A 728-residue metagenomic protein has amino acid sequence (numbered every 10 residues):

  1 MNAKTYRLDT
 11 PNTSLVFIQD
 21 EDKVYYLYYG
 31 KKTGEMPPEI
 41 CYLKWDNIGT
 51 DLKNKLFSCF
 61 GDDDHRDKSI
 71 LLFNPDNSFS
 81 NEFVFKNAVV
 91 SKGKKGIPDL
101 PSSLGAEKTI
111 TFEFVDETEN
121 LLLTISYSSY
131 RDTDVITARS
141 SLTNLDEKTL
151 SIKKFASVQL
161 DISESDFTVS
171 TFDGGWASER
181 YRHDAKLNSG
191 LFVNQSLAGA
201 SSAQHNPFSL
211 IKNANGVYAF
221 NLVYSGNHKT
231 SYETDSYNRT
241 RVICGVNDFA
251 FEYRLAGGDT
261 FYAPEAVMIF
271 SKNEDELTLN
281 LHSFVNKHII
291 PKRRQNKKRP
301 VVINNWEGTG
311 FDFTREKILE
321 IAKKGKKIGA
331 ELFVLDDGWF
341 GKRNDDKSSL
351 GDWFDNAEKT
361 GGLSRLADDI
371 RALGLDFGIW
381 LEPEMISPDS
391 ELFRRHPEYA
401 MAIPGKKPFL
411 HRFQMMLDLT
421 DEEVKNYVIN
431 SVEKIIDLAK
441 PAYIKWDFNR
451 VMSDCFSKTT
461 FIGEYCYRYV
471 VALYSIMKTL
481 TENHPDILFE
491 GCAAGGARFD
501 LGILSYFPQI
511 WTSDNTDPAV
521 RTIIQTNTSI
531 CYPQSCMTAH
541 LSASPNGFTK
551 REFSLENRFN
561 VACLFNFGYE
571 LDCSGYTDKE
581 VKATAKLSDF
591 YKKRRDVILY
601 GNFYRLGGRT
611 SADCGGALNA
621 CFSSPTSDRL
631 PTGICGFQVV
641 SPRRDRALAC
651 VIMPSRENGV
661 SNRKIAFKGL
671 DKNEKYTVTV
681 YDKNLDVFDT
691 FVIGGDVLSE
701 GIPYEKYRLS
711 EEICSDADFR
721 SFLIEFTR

Functional and structural regions predicted by a protein language model:
K4-D9, T13-L15, V24-E233, F249 (+1 more regions): Polysaccharide-binding surfaces and accessory modules of carbohydrate-active proteins
N12, A214, S611-K672: Carbohydrate-binding surface patches
N12, S140, G258, I303 (+8 more regions): Conserved, mostly hydrophobic/aromatic
S80-N87, Y253-K272, F719-F726: Short Pro-Gly-centered flexible turn/kink motifs
N296-N430, Y443: Aromatic-lined carbohydrate-binding/catalytic grooves of carbohydrate-active enzymes
S387-N426, V470-S574: Glycan-recognition surfaces
D418, S655-R728: C-terminal beta-sandwich/jelly-roll accessory domains of carbohydrate-active enzymes
E556-G608: Catalytic cores of secreted or luminal carbohydrate-active enzymes
